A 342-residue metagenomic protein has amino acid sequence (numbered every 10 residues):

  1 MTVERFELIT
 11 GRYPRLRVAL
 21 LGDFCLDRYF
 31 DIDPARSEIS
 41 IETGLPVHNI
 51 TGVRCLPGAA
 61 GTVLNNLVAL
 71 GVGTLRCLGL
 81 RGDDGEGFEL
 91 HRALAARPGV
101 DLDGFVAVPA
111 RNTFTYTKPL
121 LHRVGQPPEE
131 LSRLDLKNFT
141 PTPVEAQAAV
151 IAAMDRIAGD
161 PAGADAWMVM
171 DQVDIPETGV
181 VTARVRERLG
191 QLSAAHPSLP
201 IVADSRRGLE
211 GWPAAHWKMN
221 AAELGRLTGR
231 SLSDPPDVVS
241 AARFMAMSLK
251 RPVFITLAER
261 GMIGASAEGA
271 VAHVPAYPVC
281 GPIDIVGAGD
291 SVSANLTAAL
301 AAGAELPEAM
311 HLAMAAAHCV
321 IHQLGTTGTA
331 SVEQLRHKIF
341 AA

Functional and structural regions predicted by a protein language model:
M1-E38, E42, N49-G281, A301-L306 (+2 more regions): Ribokinase/PfkB-type carbohydrate-kinase core domain
Y277-L296: Short glycine/threonine-rich catalytic loop with a Thr-x-Gly-x-Asp
